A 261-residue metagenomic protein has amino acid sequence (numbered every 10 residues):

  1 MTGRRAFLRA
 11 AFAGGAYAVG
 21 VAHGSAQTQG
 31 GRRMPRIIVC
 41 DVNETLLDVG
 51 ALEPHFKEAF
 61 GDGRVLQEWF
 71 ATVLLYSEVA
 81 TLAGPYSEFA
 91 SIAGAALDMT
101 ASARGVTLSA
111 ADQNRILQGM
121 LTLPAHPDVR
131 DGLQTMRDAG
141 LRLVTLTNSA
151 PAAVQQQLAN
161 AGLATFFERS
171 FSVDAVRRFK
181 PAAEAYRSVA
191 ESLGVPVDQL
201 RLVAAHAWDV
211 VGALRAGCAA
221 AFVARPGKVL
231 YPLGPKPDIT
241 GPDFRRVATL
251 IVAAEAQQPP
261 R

Functional and structural regions predicted by a protein language model:
M1-G15: N-terminal secretory signal peptides and thylakoid transit peptides that target proteins across membranes
A10, Q134, A150-P151, Q155-R261: Asp-based, Mg2+/Mn2+-dependent phosphohydrolase catalytic module
G24-T28: Boundary at the C-terminal end of the N-terminal hydrophobic targeting segment
G31-L74: Active-site neighborhood of HAD-like aspartate-dependent phosphohydrolases
R32-R33, A139-L141, L193-P196: Glycine-rich phosphate-binding loop signature in dinucleotide/nucleotide-binding domains
E53, L66, F70, A90 (+2 more regions): An amphipathic alpha-helix signature
S77-R115: A metal-dependent, Asp-based hydrolase signature
D112-P124, V129-A159, F171-V173: Substrate-recognition element of Asp-dependent hydrolases with the DxDx(T/V) motif
